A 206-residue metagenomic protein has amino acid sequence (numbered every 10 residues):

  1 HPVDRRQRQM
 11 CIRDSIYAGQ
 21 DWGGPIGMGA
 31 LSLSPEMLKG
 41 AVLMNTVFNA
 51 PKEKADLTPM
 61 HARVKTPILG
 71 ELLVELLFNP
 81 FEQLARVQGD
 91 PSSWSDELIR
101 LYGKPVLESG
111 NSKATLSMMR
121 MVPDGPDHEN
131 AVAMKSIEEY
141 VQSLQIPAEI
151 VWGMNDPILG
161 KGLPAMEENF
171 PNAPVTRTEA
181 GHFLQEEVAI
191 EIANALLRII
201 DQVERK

Functional and structural regions predicted by a protein language model:
H1-I12: Single conserved hydrophobic/aromatic residue that forms the stacking wall/gate of nucleotide- or nucleobase-binding
R13-A55: Conserved hydrolase catalytic core segment
Y17-Q20, V42-N45, L116-R120, E149-M154 (+1 more regions): Short beta-strand segments
D21, Y102, T115, I150-G153 (+4 more regions): Generic structural signal for small/hydrophobic residues in well-ordered secondary structure, especially within
P51-A114: Helix-rich cap/lid subdomain of alpha/beta-hydrolase
L107, I158, G181-L184: Glycosyltransferase donor-binding loop in the core domain
N111-E168: Conserved serine/cysteine hydrolase catalytic core
P171-K206: Catalytic active-site module of serine/aspartate enzymes centered on a nucleophile-bearing elbow/loop
